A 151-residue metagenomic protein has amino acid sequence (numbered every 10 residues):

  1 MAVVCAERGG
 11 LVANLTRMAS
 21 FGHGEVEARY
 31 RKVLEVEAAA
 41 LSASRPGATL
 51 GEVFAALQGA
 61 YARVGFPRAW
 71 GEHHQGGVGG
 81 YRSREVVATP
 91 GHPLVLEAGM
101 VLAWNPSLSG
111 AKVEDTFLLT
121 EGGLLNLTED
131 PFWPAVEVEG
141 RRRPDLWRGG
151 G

Functional and structural regions predicted by a protein language model:
M1-G151: Active-site neighborhoods and metal-handling regions in enzymes and metal-associated proteins
